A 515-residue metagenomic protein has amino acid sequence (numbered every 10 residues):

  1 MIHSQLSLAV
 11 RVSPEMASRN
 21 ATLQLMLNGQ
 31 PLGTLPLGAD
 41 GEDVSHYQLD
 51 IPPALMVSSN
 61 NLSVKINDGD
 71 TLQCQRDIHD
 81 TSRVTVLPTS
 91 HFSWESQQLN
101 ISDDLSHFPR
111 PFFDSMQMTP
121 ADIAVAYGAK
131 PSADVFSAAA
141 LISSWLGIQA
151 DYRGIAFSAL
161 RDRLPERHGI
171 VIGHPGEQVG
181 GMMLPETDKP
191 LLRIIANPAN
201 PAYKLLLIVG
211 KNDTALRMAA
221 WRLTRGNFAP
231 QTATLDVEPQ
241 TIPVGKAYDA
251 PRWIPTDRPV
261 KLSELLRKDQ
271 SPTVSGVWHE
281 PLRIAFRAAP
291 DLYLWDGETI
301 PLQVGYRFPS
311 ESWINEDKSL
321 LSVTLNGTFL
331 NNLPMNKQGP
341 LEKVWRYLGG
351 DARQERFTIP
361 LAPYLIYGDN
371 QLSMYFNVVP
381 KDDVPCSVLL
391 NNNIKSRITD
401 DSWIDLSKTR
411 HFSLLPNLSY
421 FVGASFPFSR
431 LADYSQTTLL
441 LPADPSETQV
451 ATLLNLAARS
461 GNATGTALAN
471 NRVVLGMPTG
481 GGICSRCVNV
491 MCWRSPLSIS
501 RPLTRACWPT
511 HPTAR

Functional and structural regions predicted by a protein language model:
M1-R515: Solvent-exposed alpha-helical segments and adjacent loops that form catalytic or protein-interaction surfaces
